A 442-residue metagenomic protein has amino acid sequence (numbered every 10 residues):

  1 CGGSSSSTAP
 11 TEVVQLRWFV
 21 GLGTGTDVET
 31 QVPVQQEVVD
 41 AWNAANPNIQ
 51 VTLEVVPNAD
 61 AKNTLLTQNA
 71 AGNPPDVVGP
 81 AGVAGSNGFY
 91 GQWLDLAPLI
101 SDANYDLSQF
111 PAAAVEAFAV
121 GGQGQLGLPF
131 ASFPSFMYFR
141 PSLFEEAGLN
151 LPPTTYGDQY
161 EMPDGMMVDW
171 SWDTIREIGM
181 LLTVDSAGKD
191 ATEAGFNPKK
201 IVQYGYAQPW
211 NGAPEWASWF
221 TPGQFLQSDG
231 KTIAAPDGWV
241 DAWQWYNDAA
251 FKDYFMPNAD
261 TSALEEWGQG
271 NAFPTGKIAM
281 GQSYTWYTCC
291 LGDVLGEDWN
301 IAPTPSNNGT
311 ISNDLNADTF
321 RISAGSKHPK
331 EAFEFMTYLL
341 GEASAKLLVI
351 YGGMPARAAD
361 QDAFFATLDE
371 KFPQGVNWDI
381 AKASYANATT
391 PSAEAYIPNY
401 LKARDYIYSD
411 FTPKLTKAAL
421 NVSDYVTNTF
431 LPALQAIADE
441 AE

Functional and structural regions predicted by a protein language model:
C1-Y90, S101-S108, A147, L151-P152 (+6 more regions): Conserved N-terminal structural module of periplasmic/extracytoplasmic solute-binding proteins
Q50, Q123, L143, A147 (+2 more regions): Extracytoplasmic/periplasmic substrate-recognition and gating elements
V55-T64, V168-T174, N258-P274: Short helix-initiation/N-cap motifs at beta->coil->alpha
P57, A81-F136, E145, G195-K199 (+3 more regions): Hinge/lid segment of periplasmic solute-binding proteins
A97-F110, P153-M167, F196-Y204, G223-A242 (+3 more regions): Short, solvent-exposed loop/beta-turn-alpha elements that line the ligand-binding surface or hinge of extracytoplasmic
G121-A131, S135, P163-T232: Extracytoplasmic/periplasmic solute-binding protein
R176-M180, P214-S218, S228-A263, T304: Glycine-centered hinge/linker elements that transmit conformational signals in sensory and ligand-binding systems
A366-Q374, Y385-E442: Conserved C-terminal helix/tail region of periplasmic/extracytoplasmic solute-binding proteins
